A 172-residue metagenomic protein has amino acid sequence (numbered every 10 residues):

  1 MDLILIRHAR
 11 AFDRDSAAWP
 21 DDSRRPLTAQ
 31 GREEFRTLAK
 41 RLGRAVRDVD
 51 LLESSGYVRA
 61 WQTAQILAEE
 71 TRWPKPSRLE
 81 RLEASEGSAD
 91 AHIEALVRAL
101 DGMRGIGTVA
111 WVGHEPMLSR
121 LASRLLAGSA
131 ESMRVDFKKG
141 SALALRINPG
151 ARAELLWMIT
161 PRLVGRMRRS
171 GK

Functional and structural regions predicted by a protein language model:
D2-E86, A91-E94, F137-G140, S170-K172: Active-site-proximal alpha-helix that buttresses catalytic centers in soluble enzyme cores
L3, I106-A110, A142: Residue-level preference for the first positions of well-ordered beta-strands
R41, I66-E70, A99, L121-R124 (+1 more regions): Alpha-helical structural signal in soluble globular domains
A45-R47, D101-G107: Glycine-rich phosphate-binding loop signature in dinucleotide/nucleotide-binding domains
G105-A122: A glycine-rich beta-strand to alpha-helix segment that forms a phosphate/ribose-binding loop at ligand/cofactor sites
S129-L156, T160-V164: Domain-level recognition of soluble alpha/beta enzyme cores, biased toward histidine phosphatases/phosphomutases
R162-K172: Short, cationic low-complexity segments
